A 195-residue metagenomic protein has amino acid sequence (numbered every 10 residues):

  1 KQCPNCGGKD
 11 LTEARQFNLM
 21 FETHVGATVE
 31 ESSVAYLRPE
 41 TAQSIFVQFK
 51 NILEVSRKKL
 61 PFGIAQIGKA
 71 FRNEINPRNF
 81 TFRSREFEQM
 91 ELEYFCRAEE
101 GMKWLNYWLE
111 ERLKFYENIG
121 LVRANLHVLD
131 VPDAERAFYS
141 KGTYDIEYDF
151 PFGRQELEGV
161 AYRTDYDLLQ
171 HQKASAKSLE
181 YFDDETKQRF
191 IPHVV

Functional and structural regions predicted by a protein language model:
K1-V195: TRNA-recognition modules of translation machinery and tRNA-sensing kinases, especially anticodon-binding
